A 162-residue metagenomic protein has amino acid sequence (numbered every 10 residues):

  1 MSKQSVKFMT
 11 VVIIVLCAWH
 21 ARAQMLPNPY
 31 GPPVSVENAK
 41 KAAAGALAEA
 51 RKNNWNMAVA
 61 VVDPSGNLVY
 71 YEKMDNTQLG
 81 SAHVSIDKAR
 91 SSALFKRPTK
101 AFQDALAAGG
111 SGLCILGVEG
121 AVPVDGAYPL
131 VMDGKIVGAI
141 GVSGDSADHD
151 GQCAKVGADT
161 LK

Functional and structural regions predicted by a protein language model:
M1-M9: Bacterial N-terminal signal peptides that target proteins for export
F8-A18: Bacterial N-terminal signal peptides
A23-K162: Flexible, solvent-exposed loop/hinge segments and secondary-structure transition points
